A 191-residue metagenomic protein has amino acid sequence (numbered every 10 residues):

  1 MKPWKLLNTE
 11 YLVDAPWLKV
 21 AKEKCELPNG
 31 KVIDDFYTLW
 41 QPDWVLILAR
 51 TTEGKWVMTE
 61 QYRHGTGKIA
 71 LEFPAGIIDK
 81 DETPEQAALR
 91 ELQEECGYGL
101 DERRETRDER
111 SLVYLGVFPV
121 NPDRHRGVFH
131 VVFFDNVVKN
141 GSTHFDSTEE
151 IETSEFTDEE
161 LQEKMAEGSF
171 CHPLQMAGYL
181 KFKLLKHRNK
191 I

Functional and structural regions predicted by a protein language model:
M1, I69, K80, Y114 (+2 more regions): Nudix hydrolase/Nudix homology domain
M1-T9: A short, amphipathic edge element
K2, L39-Q41, V45-R90, E94 (+1 more regions): Conserved Nudix-box catalytic region and its N-terminal flanking loop in Nudix hydrolases and closely related
T9-L12, G116-N121: Short, solvent-exposed loop/turn elements at beta->coil junctions and helix N-caps that rim active or binding pockets
E10-L46, T52: Acidic, metal-coordinating catalytic segment for phosphate/diphosphate chemistry, firing primarily on the Nudix
A21-N29, T51, F118-N140: Active-site-adjacent beta-strand/loop module that shapes the phosphate/pyrophosphate-binding cleft
E72, V131, E155: Short aromatic/basic micro-patch
E102-S111: Short, basic, low-complexity termini and linkers enriched in Ser/Thr/Gly/Pro that act as targeting/leader peptides
